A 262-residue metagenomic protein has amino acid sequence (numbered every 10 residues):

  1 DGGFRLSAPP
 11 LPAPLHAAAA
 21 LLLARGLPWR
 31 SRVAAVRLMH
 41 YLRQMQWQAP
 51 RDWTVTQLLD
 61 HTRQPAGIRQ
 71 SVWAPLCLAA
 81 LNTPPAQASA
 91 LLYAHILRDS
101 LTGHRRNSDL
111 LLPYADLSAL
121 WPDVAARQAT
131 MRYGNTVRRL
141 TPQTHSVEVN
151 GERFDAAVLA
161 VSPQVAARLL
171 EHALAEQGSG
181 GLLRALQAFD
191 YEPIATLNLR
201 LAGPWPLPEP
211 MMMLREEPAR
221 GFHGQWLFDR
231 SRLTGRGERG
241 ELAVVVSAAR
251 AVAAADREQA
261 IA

Functional and structural regions predicted by a protein language model:
D1, N135-E258: Mid-domain catalytic core of redox enzymes that form a hydrophobic substrate pocket/lid adjacent to a catalytic redox
D1-A94: Mobile amphipathic helical/loop "lid" adjacent to a hydrophobic cofactor/ligand pocket
R43-Q46, S108-L112, A251-A253: Active-site rim elements
T56, D60, P122, A126 (+1 more regions): Non-transmembrane alpha-helical segments in soluble domains of secreted/periplasmic/extracellular proteins
L59, C77, A125, V158 (+1 more regions): A residue-level signal for conserved active-site and pocket-lining positions in enzyme catalytic cores
A94-V147, F154-A156: Helical element adjacent to the flavin cofactor pocket in flavoenzyme catalytic cores
A262: C-terminal catalytic lobe of FAD-dependent flavoproteins
